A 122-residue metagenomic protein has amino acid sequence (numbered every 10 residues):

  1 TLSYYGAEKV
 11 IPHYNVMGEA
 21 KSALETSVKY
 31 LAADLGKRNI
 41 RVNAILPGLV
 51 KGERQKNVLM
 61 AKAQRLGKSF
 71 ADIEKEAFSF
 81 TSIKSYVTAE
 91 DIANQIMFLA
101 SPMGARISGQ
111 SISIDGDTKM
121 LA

Functional and structural regions predicted by a protein language model:
T1-K37, L49-V50: Catalytic loop of short-chain dehydrogenase/reductase
V28-K29, A93-I96, A100: Short-chain dehydrogenase/reductase
G36, R41, I107-G109: Short, small/polar-rich loop/turn modules that mediate ligand/substrate recognition or access, typified
R41-K51, A100, S113-D115: Conserved SDR Rossmann-fold cofactor-binding beta-strand/turn motif
P47-N57, A61-A63: Short, flexible catalytic-loop segment of classical short-chain dehydrogenase/reductase
M60-T81: A short C-terminal helix-loop "cap" of Rossmann-like NAD(P)-dependent dehydrogenase/epimerase domains
S69, T81-I92: A conserved structural motif in NAD(P)-dependent oxidoreductases
S85, M97, S108-A122: Short C-terminal tail/terminal secondary-structure segment of NAD(P)H-dependent dehydrogenase/reductase domains
